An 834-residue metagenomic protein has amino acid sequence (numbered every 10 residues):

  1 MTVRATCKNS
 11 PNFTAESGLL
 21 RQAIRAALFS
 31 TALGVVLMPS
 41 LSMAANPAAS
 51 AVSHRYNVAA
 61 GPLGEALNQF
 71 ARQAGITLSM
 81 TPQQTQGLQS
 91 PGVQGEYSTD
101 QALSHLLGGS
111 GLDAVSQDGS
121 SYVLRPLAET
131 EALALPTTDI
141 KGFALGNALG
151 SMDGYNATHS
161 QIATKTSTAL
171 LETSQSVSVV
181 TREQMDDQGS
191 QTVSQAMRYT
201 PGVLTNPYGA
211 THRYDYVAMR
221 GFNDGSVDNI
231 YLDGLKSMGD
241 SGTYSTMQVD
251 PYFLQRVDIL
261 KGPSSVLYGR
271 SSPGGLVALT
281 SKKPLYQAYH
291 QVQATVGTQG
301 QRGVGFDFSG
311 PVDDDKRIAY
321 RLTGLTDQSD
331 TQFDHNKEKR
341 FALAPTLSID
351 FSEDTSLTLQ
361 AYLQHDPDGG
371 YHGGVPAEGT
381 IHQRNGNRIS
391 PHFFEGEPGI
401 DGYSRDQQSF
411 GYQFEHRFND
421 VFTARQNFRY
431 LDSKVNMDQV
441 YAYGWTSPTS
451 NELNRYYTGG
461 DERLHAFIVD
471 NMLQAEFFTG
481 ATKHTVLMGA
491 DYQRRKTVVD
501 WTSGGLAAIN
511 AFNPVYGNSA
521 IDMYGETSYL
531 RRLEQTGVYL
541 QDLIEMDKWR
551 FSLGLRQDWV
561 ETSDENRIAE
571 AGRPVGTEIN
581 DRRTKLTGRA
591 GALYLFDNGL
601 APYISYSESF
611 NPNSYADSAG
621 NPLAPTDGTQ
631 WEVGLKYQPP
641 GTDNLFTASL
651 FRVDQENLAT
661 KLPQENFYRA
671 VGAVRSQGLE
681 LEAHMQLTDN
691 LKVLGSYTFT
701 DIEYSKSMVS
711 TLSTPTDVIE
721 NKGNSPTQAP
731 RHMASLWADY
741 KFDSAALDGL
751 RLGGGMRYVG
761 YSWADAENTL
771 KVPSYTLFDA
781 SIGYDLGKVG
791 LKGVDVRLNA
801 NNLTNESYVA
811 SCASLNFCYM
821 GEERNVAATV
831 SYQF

Functional and structural regions predicted by a protein language model:
R72, T77-S79, Q86, G92-Q94 (+4 more regions): Acidic, small-polar-rich N-terminal luminal/periplasmic segments of exported/outer-membrane proteins
G239, Y244, F253-Q255, V266-L343 (+4 more regions): Outer-membrane beta-barrel translocator/receptor signature
D327-T331, L343-D350, D354-R417, K434-L464 (+2 more regions): Acidic/polar loop-and-plug regions of large Gram-negative outer-membrane beta-barrel proteins
S348-S352, L464, K483-L487, D491-R495 (+1 more regions): Structural signature of Gram-negative outer-membrane beta-barrels, strongest in the C-terminal barrel of TonB-dependent
F410-D432, R455-R567: Face-selective signature of the C-terminal outer-membrane beta-barrel domain
E415-R417, V421-R429, K434-Q439, P625-M708: Membrane-embedded beta-barrel scaffold of Gram-negative outer-membrane proteins
V486, S725-F834: Conserved C-terminal beta-signal and adjacent last beta-strands/turns of outer-membrane beta-barrel proteins
K548, R652, A670-D765: Gram-negative outer-membrane beta-barrel transporters
